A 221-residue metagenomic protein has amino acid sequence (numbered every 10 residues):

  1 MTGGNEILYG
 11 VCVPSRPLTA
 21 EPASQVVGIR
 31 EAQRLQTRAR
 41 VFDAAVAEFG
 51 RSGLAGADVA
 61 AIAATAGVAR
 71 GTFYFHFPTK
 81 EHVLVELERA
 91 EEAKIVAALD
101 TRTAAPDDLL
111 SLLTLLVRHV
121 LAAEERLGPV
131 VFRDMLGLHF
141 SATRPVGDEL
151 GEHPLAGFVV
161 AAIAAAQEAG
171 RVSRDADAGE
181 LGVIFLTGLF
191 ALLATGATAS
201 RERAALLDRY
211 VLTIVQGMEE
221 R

Functional and structural regions predicted by a protein language model:
M1-S52, G56-T65, H82: Basic, helix-initiating cap at the start of DNA-binding domains
L35-D43, A55-G56, G67, H76-D100 (+2 more regions): An amphipathic alpha-helix adjacent to DNA-recognition modules
F42, T114, R118, A156 (+3 more regions): An amphipathic alpha-helix signature
G71: Key DNA-contact positions within bacterial/archaeal DNA-binding proteins
E86, A97-L127, A178, G182-F185: Hydrophobic alpha-helical connector segments
A104, E152-L181, G196, M218-R221: Hydrophobic alpha-helical bundle segments that form small-molecule/ligand-binding pockets
L121-V160, A194: Short secondary-structure transition hinges
V130-L136, E149, E168-L212: Hydrophobic/aromatic-rich alpha-helical bundle segments in the mid-to-C-terminal region
